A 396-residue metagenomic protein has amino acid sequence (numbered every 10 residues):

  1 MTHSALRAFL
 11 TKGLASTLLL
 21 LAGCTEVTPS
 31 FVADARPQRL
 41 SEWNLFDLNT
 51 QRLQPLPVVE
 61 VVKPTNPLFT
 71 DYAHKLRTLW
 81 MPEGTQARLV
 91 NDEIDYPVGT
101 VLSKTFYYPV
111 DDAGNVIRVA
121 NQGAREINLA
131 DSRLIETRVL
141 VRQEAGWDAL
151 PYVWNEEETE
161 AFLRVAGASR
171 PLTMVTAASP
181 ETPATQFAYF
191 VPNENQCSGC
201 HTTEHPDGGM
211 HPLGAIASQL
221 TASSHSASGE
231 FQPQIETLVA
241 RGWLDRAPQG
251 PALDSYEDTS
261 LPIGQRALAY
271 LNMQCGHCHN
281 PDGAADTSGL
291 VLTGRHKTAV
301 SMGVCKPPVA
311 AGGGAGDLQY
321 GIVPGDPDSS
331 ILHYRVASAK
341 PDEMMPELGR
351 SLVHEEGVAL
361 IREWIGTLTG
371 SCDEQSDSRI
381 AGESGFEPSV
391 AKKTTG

Functional and structural regions predicted by a protein language model:
M1-A8: N-terminal secretory signal peptides that target proteins for export/translocation
H3, H74-R77, H201, H279: Histidine-centered active-site/metal-ligand motif
T11-A22: Bacterial N-terminal signal peptides
C24-V32, I117-G396: Sequence context surrounding c-type heme c attachment/ligation sites in exported
V27-V90, Y96-V110, V116-Q122, L129-T176: Conserved small-residue
